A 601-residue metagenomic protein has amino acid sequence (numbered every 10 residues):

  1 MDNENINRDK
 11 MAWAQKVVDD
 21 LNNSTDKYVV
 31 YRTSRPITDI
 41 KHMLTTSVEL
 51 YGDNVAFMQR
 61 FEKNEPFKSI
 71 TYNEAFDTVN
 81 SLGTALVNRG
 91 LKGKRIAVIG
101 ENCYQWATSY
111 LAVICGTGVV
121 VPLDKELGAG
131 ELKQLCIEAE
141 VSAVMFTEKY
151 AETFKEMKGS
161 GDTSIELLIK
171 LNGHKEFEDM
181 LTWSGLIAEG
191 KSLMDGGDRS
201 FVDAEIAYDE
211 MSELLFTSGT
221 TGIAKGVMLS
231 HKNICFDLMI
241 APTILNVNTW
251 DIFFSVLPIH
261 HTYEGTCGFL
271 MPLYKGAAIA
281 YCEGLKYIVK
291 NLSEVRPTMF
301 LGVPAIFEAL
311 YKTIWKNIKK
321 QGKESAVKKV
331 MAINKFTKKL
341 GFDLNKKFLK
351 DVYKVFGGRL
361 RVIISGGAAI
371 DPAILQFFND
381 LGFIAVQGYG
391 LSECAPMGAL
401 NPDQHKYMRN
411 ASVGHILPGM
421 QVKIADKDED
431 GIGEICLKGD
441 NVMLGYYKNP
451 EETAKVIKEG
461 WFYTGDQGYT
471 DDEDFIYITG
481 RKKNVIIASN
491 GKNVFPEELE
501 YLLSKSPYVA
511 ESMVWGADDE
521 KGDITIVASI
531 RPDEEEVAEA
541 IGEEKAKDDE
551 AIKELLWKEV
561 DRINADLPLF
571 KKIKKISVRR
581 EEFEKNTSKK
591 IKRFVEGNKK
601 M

Functional and structural regions predicted by a protein language model:
D2-K10, C115-E189, I524: Structural core segment of the AMP-binding/adenylate-forming
G52-V55, K170, K191-F216, I223 (+1 more regions): Conserved pre-ATP/AMP-binding loop-to-beta segment of ANL
D53-C103, A107-L111, G128-K133, S184-G185 (+1 more regions): Conserved AMP-binding/adenylate-forming core of the ANL superfamily
K68-N73, S212-L238: Conserved AMP-binding A3 loop
L127, V144-F146, G439, L444-G445 (+1 more regions): AMP-binding/adenylate-forming catalytic core of the ANL superfamily
C235-I252, I259-K350, R359: Conserved AMP-binding/adenylation subdomain of ANL enzymes
F300, L344-I476, K482-V485, A510: Conserved AMP-binding/adenylate-forming
M513-G516, W557-M601: Conserved C-terminal "lid"/linker of ANL adenylate-forming enzymes
